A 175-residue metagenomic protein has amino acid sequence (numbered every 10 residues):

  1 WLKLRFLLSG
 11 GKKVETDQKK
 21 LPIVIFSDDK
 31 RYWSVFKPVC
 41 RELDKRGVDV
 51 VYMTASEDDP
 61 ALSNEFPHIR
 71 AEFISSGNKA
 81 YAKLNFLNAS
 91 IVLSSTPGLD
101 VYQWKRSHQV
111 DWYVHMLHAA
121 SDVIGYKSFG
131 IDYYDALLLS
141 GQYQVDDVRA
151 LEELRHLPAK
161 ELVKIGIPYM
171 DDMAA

Functional and structural regions predicted by a protein language model:
W1-P22: Membrane-proximal basic amphipathic "stem/tether" segments
V24-A174: Active-site and donor-binding regions of nucleotide-sugar-utilizing enzymes
